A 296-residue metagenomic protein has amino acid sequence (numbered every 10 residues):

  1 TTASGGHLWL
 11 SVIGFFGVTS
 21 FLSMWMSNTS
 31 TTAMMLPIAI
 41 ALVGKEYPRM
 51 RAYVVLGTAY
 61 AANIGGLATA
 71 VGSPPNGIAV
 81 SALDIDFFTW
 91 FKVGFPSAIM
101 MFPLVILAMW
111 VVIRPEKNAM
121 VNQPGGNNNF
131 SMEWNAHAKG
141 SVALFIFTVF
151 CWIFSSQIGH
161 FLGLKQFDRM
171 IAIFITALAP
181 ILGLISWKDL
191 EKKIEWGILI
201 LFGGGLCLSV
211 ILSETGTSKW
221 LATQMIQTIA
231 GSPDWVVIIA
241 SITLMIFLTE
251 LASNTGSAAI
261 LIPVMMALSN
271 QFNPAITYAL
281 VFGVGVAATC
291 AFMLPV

Functional and structural regions predicted by a protein language model:
T1, T89-T223: Hydrophobic transmembrane alpha-helices of multi-pass small-molecule transporters
T2-W9, L162, L221-S232: Membrane interface segments of multi-pass transport proteins and intramembrane proteases
G5-L67, P74-L83, N254-A287: Hydrophobic transmembrane alpha-helices that form the pore/transport pathway of multi-pass ion and small-solute
H7, S11, S20, M24-A33 (+8 more regions): Transmembrane alpha-helical segments of multi-pass membrane transport proteins and ion-pumping complexes
W9-G17, T31, V55-L56, F91-I99 (+5 more regions): Hydrophobic alpha-helical transmembrane segments
S20-F21, L42, V149-I153, A177-I181 (+2 more regions): Alpha-helical transmembrane segments of multipass membrane proteins
K45-R49, L184-K193, T249-S257: Membrane-helix interface "capping/anchor" motifs
F88-M101, G204-L208, I229-V296: C-terminal transmembrane helix pair
